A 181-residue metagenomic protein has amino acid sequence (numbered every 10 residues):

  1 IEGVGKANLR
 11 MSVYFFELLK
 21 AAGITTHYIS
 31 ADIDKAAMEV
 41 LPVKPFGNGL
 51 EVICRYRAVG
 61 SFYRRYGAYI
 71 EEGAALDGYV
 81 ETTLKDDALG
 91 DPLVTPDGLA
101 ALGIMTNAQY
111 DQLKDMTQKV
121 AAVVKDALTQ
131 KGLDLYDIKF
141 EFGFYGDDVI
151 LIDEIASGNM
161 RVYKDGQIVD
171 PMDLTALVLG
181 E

Functional and structural regions predicted by a protein language model:
I1-A7, L89-M116: Short histidine-centered catalytic/ligand-binding loop motif
I1-L84: Active-site loop/lid in soluble adenylation, ligation, and acyl-transfer enzymes
H27-I33, T129-G143: A short glycine-rich, hydrophobically flanked beta-strand micro-motif that places a catalytic Asp/Glu for divalent metal
C54, L135-E154: Conserved metal-phosphate-binding beta-hairpin within the catalytic cores of diverse ATP-dependent phosphoryl-transfer
G78-G90, A121-G132, A156-M160: Phosphate-binding core of ATP-grasp and ATP-grasp-like enzymes
M105-Y136: A long amphipathic alpha-helix within ATP-dependent nucleotide-binding catalytic cores
I155-E181: C-terminal helix-cap and adjacent tail motif
